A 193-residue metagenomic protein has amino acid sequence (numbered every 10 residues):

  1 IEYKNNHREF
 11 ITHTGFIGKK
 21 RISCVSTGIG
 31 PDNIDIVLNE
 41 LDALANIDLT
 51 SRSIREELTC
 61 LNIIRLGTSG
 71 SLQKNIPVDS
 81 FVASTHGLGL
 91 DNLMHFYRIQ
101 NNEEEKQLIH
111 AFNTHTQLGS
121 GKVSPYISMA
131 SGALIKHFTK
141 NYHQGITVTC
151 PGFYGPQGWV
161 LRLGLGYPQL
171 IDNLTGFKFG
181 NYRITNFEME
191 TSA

Functional and structural regions predicted by a protein language model:
I1-Y126: Metabolite-binding pocket within alpha/beta catalytic cores that recognizes anionic/polar moieties
I36, E40, A133, H137 (+1 more regions): Alpha-helical scaffold segments in soluble metabolic enzymes
G70, G87, V148-G155, A193: Glycine-rich beta-alpha junction loops
K106-G180: Active-site rim beta-loop-alpha module in soluble metabolic enzymes
N181-T185: Short pre-catalytic strand/loop immediately N-terminal to key active-site residues, enriched for Gly-Thr
F187-A193: Short glycine-rich, acidic/polar surface loops and turns
